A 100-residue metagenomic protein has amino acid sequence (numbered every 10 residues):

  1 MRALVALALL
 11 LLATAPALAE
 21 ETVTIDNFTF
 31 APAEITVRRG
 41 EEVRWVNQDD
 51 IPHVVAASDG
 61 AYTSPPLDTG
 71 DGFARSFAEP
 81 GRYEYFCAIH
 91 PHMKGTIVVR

Functional and structural regions predicted by a protein language model:
M1-V5: Positively charged n-region of N-terminal signal peptides that target proteins for export
L7-L11, P16-R100: Extracytoplasmic copper-binding redox domains, predominantly the cupredoxin/blue-copper superfamily
